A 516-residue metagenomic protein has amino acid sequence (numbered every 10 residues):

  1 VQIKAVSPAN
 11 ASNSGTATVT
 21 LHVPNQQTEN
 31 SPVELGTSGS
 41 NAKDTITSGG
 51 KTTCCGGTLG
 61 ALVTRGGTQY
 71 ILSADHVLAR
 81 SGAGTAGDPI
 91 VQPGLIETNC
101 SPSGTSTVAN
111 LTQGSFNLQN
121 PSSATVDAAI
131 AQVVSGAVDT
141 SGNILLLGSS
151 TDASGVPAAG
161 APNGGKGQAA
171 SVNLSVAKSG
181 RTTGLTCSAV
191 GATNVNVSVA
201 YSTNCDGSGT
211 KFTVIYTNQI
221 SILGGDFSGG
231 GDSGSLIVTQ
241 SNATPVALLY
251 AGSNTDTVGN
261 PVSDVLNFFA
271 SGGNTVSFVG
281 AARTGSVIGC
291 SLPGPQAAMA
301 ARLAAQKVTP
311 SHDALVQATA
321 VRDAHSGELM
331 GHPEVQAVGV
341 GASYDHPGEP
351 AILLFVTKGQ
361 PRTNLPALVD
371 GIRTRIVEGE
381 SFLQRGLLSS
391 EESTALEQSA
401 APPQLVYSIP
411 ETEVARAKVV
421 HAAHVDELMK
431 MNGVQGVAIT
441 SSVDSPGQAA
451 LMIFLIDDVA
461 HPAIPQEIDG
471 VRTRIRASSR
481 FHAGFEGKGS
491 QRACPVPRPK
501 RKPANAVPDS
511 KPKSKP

Functional and structural regions predicted by a protein language model:
V1-Q2: Extracellular/luminal low-complexity segments enriched in Ser/Thr/Pro
P8-T18: Short, exposed coil/turn segments at beta-strand boundaries within extracellular/luminal domains
T18-P24: Short beta-strand edge segments in extracellular beta-sheet folds
P24-Y70, G82-N120, V134, V287 (+7 more regions): Protease-domain processing segments flanking chymotrypsin-fold serine proteases, especially trypsin-like
T28-T217, V238-S241: Serine endopeptidase catalytic core focused on the charge-relay Asp
L59, S73, A131, N173 (+9 more regions): Terminal peptide-recognition signature
D226-S228, V238-A301: C-terminal subregion of chymotrypsin/trypsin-like serine protease catalytic domains
V356-R362, L455-A460: Helix N-cap motif at beta-to-alpha junctions
